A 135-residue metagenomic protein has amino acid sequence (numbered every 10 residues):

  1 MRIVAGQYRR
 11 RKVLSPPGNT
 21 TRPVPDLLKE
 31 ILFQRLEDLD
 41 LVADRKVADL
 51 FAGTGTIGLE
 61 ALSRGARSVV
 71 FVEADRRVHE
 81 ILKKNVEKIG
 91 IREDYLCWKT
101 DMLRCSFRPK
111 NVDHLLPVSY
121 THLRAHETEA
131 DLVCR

Functional and structural regions predicted by a protein language model:
M1-K46: S-adenosyl-L-methionine
F51-T54: Class I SAM-dependent methyltransferase "Motif I" SAM/SAH-binding loop
T56-A66: Conserved SAM-binding loop of SAM-dependent methyltransferases across substrates and taxa, primarily the Class I
S68-E73: Conserved SAM-binding motif I beta-strand of class I
H79-E80: Short alpha-helix immediately C-terminal to the canonical SAM-binding loop
K83-P109: S-adenosyl-L-methionine
V112-V118: Short SAM/SAH-binding signature in class I
T121-T128: Conserved small/polar residues in nucleotide/adenosyl-binding loops
